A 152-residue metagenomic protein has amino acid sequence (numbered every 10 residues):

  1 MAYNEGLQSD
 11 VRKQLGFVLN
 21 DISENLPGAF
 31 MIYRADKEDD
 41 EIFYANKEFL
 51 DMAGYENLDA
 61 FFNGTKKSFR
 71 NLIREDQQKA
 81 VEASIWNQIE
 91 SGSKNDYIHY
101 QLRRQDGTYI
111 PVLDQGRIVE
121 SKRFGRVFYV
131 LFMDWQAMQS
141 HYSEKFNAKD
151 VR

Functional and structural regions predicted by a protein language model:
M1-G16, M133-R152: PAS-associated C-terminal cap
L15-K67: PAS-family sensory domain signal
P27, D40, N95-Y97, D114: Short coil/loop residues immediately preceding or within conserved phosphate-binding loops of NTP-utilizing enzyme
Y33-D36, Q101-G107, E120: PAS-family sensory domains
E41, T108, F124-G125: Residue-level signal for well-ordered, solvent-exposed loop/turn and beta-edge residues enriched in charged/polar side
I73-H99: Terminal output helix/cap of sensory domains in signal transduction proteins
Y97-Q101, D106-Q115, Y129: PAS/PAC sensory module
D114-Y142: Short loop/turn elements at sensory-signaling interfaces that couple input to output
